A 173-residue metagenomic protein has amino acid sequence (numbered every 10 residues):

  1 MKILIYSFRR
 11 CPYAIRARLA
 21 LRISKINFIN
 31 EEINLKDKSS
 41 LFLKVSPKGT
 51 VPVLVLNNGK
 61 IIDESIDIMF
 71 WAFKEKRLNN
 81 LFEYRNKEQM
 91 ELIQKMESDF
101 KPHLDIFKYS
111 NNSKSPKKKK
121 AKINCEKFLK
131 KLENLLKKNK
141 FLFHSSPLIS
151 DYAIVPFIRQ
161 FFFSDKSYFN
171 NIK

Functional and structural regions predicted by a protein language model:
M1-K131, K138-L142: GST-like domain detector, emphasizing the conserved glutathione-binding G-site in the N-terminal thioredoxin-like
N134-K137, K166: Charged/polar positions within long, soluble alpha-helices
L142-S167: GST superfamily/GST-like fold recognition
Y168-K173: Long amphipathic alpha-helical assembly cores
